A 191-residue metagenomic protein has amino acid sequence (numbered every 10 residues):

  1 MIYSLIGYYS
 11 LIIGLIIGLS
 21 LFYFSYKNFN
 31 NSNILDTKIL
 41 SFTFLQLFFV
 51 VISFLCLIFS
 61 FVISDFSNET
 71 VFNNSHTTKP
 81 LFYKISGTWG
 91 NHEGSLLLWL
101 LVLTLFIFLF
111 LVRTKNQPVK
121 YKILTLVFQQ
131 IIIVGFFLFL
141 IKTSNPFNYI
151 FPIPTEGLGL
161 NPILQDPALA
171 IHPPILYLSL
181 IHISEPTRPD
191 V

Functional and structural regions predicted by a protein language model:
M1-S184: Polytopic transmembrane helical bundles with strong interfacial aromatic enrichment
H182, R188-V191: Single conserved hydrophobic/aromatic residue that forms the stacking wall/gate of nucleotide- or nucleobase-binding
